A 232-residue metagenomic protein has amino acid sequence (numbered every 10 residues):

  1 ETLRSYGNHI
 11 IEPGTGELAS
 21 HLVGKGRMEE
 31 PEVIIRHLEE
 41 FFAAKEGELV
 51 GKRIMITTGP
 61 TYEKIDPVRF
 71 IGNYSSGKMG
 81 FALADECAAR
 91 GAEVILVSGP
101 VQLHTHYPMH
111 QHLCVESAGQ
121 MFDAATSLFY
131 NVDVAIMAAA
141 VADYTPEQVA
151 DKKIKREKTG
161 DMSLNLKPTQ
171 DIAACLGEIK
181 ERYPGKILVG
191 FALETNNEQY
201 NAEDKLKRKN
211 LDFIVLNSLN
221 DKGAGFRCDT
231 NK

Functional and structural regions predicted by a protein language model:
E1-A43: Internal gly/pro-rich beta-alpha loop/helix module that stabilizes soluble enzyme cofactors or their anionic handles
T2-S5, E48-S117: Glycine-rich phosphate/diphosphate-binding loop of Rossmann-like nucleotide-binding domains
N8, A92, R182-K186: A short helix->loop->beta-strand "cap" motif at the edges of active sites that frequently abuts
I10-P13, L96, M137-A138, V215-L216: General beta-strand structural signal in soluble alpha/beta enzymes
A44, E48-G51, Y183: Short, flexible coil/linker segments at domain boundaries that flank nucleotide/cofactor-interacting
V115-G223: Glycine-rich phosphate-binding loop
G223-A224, T230-K232: Terminal RNA-binding accessory module
